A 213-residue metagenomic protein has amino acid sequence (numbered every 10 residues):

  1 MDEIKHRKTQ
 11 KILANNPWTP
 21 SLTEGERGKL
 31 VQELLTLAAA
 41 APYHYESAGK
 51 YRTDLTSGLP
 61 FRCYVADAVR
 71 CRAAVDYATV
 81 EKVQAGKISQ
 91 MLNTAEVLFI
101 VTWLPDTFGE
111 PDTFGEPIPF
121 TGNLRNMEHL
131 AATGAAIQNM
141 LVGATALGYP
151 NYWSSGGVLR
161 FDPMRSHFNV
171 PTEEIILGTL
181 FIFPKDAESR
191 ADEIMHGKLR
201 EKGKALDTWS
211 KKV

Functional and structural regions predicted by a protein language model:
M1-V97: N-terminal amphipathic, basic helical "cap/leader" segment at the start of enzyme domains
D2-T23, I176-V213: C-terminal helix-cap and adjacent tail motif
A38, F99, P105-T107, D112 (+1 more regions): Small-aliphatic-rich amphipathic alpha-helix that forms the alpha element of a beta-alpha
A68-A73, P105-T107, D186: Short, charged/polar surface micro-motifs in flexible loops or helix N-caps
T94-V97, Y149, T172-I176: Short coil/turn connectors at secondary-structure junctions
L98-V101, L180: Active-site-flanking beta-strand signature of metal-NTP-handling nucleotidyl enzymes and homologous cyclase-like
R165-T172, I194: Short proline/glycine-enriched turn/loop segments at secondary-structure junctions
